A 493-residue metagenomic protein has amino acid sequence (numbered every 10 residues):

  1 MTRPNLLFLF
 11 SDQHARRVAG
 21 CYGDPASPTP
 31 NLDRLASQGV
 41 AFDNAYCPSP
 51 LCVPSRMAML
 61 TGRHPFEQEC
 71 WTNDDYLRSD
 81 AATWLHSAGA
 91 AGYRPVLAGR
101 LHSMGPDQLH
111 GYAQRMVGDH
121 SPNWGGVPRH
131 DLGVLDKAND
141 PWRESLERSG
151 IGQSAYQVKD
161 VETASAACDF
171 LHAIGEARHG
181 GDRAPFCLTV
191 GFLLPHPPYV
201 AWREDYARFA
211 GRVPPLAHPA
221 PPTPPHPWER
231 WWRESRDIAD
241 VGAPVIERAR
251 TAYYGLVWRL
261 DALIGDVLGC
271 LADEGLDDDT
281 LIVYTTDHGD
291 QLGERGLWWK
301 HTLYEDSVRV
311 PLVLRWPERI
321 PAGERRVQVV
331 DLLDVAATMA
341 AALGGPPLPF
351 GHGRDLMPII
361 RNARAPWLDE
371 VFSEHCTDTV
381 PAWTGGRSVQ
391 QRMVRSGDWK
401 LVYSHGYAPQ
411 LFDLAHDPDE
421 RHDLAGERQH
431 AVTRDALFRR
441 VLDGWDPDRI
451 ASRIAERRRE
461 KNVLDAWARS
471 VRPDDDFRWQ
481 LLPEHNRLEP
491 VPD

Functional and structural regions predicted by a protein language model:
M1-W399, Y403-S404, P409, P418-E427 (+2 more regions): Formylglycine-dependent sulfatase
A415: Residues forming the ATP-binding cleft of Hanks-type serine/threonine protein kinase domains
E427-D465: A contiguous, mid-protein "functional segment" used to position or interact with cofactors/ions or partner subunits
